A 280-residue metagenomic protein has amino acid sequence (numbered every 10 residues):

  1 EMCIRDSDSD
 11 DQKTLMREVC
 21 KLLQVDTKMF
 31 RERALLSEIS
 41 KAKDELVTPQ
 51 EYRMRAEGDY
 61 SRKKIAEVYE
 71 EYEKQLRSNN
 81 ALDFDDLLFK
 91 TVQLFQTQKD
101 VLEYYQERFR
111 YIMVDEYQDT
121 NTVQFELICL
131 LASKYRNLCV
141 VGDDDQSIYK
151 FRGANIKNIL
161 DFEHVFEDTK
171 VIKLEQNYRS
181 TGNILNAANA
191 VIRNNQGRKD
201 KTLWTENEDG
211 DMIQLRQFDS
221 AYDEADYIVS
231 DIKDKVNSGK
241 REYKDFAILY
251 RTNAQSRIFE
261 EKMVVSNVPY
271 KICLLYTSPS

Functional and structural regions predicted by a protein language model:
E1, R5-Y111, R136, I156 (+4 more regions): A basic/glycine-biased coupling hinge at the interface between accessory DNA-binding modules
T14, E126, K157-L160, D226 (+2 more regions): Active-site phosphate/pyrophosphate-handling residues
M16, I39, D83, D115 (+3 more regions): Residue-level signature of catalytic and energy-coupling elements of molecular machines, predominantly ATP/GTP-dependent
R17, E103, C129, L160-E163 (+2 more regions): A cross-family signal for key residues in well-ordered alpha-helices that form functional helical elements
V19, Y72, T91-L94, F109-M113 (+7 more regions): Structural preference for long, well-ordered alpha-helical segments in enzyme cores
V114, Q118-G197, K201-E206: Conserved helicase motor core of SF1/SF2 NTP-dependent helicases
E167-K170, E175-K271: Helicase P-loop NTPase motor core
P279-S280: A short, hydrophobic C-terminal helix/tail in secreted or cell-surface proteins
